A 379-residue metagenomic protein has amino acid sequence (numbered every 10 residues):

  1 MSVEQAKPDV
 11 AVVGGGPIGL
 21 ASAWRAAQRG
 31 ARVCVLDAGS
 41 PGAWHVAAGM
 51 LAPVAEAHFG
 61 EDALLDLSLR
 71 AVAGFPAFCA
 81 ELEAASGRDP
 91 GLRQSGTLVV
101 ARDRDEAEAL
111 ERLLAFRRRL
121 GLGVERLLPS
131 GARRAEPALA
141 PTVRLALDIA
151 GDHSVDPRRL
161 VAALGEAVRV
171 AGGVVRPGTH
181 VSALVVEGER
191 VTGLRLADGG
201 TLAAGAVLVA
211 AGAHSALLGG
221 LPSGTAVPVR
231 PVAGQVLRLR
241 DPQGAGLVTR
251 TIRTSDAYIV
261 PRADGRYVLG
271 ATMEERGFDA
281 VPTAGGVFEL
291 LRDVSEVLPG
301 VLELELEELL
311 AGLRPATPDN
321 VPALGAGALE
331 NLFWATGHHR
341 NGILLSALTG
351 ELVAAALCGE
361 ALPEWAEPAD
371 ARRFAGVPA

Functional and structural regions predicted by a protein language model:
A6-P8, A197-A206: Core beta-strand elements of the Rossmann-like FAD/NAD(P) dinucleotide-binding domain in flavoenzyme oxidoreductases
P8-C34: N-terminal Rossmann-like FAD-binding beta1-loop-alpha1 element of flavoenzymes
W24-Q28, L36-A38, G49-M50, R88-R93 (+2 more regions): Active-site substrate-recognition segment that forms the wall of the catalytic cavity or substrate channel
M50-G131, A135, V294: Dinucleotide-binding Rossmann-like beta1-alpha1 core, especially the glycine-rich loop that anchors the ADP
R88-A101, L113, L120, E125-A171 (+2 more regions): Helix-loop-beta segment of a Rossmann-like dinucleotide-binding subdomain
L147-D198, L202: Helical element adjacent to the flavin cofactor pocket in flavoenzyme catalytic cores
G300-A379: C-terminal catalytic lobe of FAD-dependent flavoproteins
